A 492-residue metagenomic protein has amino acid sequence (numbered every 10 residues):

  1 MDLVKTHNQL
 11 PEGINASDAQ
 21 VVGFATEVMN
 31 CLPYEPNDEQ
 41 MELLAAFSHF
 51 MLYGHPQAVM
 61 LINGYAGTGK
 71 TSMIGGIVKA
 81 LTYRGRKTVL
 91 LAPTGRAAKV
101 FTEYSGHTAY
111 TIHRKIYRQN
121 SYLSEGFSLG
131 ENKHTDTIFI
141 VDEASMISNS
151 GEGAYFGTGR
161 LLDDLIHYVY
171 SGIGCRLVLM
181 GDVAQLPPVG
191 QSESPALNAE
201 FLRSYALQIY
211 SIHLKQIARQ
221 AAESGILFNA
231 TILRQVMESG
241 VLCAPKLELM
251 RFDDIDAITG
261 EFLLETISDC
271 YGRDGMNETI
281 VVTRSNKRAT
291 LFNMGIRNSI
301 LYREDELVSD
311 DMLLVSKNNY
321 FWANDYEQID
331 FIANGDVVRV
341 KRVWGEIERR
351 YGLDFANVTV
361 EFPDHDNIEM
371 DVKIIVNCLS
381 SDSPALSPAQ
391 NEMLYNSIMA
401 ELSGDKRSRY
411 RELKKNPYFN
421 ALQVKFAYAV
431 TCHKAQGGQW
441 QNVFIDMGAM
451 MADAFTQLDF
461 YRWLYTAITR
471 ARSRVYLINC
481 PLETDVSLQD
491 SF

Functional and structural regions predicted by a protein language model:
D2-A58: Pre-P-loop entry segment of helicase/translocase ATPase cores
D18-F24, F47-S48, H55, Y170-C175 (+3 more regions): Conserved helicase motor core of P-loop NTPases
P36, L90, V281: Conserved SAM-binding loop
Q40, T94, S285, G437: Short, conserved phosphate/pyrophosphate- and ester-handling motifs at nucleotide-, phospho-/glycolipid
L43, L313, V338, W440-V443: Generic structural signal for buried aliphatic residues
L44-A45, H49, G54-C243, M250: ASCE P-loop NTPase helicase motor core
G106, I296-I300, R462-W463, F492: Short, solvent-exposed amphipathic alpha-helical segments in soluble enzyme and RNA/protein-processing domains
R349-F492: C-terminal accessory regions
